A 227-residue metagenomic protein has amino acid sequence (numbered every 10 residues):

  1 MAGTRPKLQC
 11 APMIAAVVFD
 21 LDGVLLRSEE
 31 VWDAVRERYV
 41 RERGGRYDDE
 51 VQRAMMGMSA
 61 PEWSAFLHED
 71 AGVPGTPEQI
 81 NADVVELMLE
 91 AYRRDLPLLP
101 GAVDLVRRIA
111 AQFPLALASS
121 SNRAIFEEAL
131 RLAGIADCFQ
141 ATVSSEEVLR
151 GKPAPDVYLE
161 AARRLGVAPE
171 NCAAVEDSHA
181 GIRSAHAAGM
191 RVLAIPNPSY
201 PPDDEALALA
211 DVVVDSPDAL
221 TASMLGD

Functional and structural regions predicted by a protein language model:
A2-A15, R107, R123-D227: Asp-based, Mg2+/Mn2+-dependent phosphohydrolase catalytic module
L8-R53: Active-site neighborhood of HAD-like aspartate-dependent phosphohydrolases
V24, S119-S121, P196: Conserved phosphate-coupling serine/threonine residues in phosphotransfer and NTP-handling enzymes
L25, L98, L115-A118, R150 (+1 more regions): Conserved SAM-binding loop
E37-V40, S59-P74, A129, A162: Helix-loop "lid/cap" segments that line or gate small-molecule binding pockets
R46-Y47, A65-D104: Metal-dependent phosphoesterase signature
M58, L87, A111-Q112, L209: Structured helix-beta-strand junction loops
E90-L117, R123-E127: Short, acidic loop-to-helix structural element flanking the phosphoryl-transfer center in phosphate-processing enzymes
